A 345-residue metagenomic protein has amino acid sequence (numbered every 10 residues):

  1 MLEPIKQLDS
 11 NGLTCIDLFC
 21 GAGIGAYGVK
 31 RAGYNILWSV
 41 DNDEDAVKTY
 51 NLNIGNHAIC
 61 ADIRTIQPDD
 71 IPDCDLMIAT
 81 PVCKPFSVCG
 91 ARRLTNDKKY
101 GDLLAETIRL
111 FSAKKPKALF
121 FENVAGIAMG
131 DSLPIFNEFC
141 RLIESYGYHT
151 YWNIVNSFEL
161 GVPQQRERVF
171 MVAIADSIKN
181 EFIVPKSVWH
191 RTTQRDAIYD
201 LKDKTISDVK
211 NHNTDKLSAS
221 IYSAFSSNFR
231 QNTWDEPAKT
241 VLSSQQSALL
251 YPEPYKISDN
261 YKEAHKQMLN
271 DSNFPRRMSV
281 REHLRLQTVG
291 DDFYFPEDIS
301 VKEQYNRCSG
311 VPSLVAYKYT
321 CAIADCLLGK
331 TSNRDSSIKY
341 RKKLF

Functional and structural regions predicted by a protein language model:
L8, G28-N35, N53: A short, Lys/Arg-enriched amphipathic alpha-helix followed by its capping loop at the start of a domain
F19-A22: Class I SAM-dependent methyltransferase "Motif I" SAM/SAH-binding loop
V40-D43, E122-N123: Conserved acidic E/D residue at the C-terminus of a beta-strand in Rossmann-like folds
E44-K48: Short alpha-helix immediately C-terminal to the canonical SAM-binding loop
G55-I63: Conserved SAM-binding strand-loop segment of SAM-dependent methyltransferases
I66-L76, C83-T240: Class I S-adenosyl-L-methionine
H212-F345: C-terminal target-recognition/interaction regions appended to catalytic cores
